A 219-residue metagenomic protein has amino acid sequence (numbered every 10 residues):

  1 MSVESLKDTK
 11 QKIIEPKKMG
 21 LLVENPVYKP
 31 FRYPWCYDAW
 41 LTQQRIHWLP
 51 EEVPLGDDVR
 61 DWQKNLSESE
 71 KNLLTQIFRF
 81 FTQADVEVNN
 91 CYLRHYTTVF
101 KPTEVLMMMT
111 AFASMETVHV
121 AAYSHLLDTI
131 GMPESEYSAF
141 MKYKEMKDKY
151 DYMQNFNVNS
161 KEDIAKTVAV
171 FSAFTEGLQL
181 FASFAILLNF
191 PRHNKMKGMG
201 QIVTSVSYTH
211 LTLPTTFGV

Functional and structural regions predicted by a protein language model:
M1-E104, T129-K166: Terminal targeting/low-complexity segments that flank the catalytic cores of oxidoreductases
N72-F81, K101-V118, T167-S172, K195-Y208: Alpha-helical scaffold segments that form or flank carboxylate-/histidine-based iron centers
N90-T97, M108-A111, S124, V170-S172 (+2 more regions): A structural feature that tracks compact, well-ordered secondary-structure segments with a strong bias toward
T110-F140: Carboxylate/His-rich catalytic cores and anion/metal-binding grooves
K147, F156-V168, F190-G198, I202-T204: Cation-handling catalytic/transport regions enriched in His/Asp/Glu
T209-T215: Conserved small/polar residues in nucleotide/adenosyl-binding loops
